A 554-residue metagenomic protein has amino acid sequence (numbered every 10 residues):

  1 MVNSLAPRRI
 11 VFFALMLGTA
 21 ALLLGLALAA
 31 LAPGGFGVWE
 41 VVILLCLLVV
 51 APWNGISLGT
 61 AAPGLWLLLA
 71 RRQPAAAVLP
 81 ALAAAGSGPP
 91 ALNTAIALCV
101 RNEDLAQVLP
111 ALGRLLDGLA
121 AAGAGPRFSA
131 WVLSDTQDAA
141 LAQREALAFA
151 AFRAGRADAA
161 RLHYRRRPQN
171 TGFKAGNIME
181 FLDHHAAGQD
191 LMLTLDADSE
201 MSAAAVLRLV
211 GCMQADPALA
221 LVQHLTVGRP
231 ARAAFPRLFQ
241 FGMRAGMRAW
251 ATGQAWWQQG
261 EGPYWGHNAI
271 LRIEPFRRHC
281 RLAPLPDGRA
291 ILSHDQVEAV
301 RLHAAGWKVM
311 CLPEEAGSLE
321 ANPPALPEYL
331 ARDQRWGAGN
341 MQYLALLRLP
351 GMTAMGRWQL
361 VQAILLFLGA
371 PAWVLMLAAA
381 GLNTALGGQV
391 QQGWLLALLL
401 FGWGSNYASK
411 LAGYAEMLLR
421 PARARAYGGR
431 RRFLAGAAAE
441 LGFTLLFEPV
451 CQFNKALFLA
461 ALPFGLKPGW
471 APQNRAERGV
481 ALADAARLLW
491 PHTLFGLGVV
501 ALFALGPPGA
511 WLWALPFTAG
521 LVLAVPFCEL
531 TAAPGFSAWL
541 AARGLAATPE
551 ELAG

Functional and structural regions predicted by a protein language model:
M1-L17, A32-V41, A70, P74-A85 (+2 more regions): Basic/Trp-rich segment in TM-proximal cytosolic loops or flexible interdomain/linker regions
N3, P7-L109: N-proximal low-complexity "stem/linker" segments adjacent to membrane-targeting elements
L24, G55-A62, I273, A378 (+2 more regions): Alpha-helical transmembrane segments of polytopic integral membrane proteins, especially the permease/helical cores
I43-L67, G404, W513-A533: Alpha-helical membrane-embedded segments
A61-V78, L419-A422, E529-L540: Transmembrane-cytosolic junction motif
A62, W66-L349: Internal catalytic domains of large membrane-associated glycosyltransferases
L79-N102, L434-F447, V480-A485, E529-G554: Cytosolic juxtamembrane regulatory segments of multi-pass membrane proteins
N474, L482-G554: C-terminal amphipathic alpha-helical interaction region
